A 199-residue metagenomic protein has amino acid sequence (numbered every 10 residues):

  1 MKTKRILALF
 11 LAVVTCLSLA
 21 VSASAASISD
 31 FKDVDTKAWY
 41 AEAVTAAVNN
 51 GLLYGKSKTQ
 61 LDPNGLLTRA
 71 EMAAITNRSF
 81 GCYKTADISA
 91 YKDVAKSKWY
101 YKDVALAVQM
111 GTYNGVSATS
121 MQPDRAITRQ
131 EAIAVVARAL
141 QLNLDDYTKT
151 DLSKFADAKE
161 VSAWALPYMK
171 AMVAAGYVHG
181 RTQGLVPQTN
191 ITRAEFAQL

Functional and structural regions predicted by a protein language model:
K2-A41, N49, Y54-K102, Q109-Q130 (+2 more regions): Feature responds to low-complexity, polar/acidic, surface-exposed segments characteristic of secreted/exported proteins
M169: Catalytic cores of secreted/periplasmic or lumenal enzymes
R193-L199: A recurrent domain-boundary module in secreted/ectodomain proteins
